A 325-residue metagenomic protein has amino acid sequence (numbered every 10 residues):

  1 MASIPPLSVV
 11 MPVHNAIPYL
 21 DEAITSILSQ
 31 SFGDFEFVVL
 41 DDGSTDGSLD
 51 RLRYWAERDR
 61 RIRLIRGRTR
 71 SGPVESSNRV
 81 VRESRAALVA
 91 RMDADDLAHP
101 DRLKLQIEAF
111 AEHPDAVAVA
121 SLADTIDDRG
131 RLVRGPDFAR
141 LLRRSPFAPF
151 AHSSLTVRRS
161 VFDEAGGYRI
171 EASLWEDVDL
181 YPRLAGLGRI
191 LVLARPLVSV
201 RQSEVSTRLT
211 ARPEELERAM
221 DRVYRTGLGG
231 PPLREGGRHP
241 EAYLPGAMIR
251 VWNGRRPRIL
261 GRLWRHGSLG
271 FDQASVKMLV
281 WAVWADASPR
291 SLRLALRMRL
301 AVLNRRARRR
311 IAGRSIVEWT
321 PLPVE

Functional and structural regions predicted by a protein language model:
V9, R82, H99, S121 (+1 more regions): Conserved nucleotide-sugar donor-binding catalytic segment
P18-D21, D46-Y54, L97, D101: Acidic helix N-cap motif at the loop->helix transition within catalytic regions of sugar-transfer enzymes
T25-D34: Short, acidic, metal-binding catalytic loop of nucleotide-sugar glycosyltransferases
D41-D50, T69, D93: A conserved acidic beta->alpha catalytic loop
R66-S84, L105: Glycine-rich, basic loop-to-helix element that forms the pyrophosphate-binding segment of sugar-nucleotide handling
V89: Short aromatic/hydrophobic "clamp" motif used to bind/position activated sugar donors
D101-V133: Conserved donor NDP-sugar-binding/catalytic core segment of glycosyltransferases
D179, G186, R201-E325: C-terminal subregions of glycosyltransferases and related glycan-biosynthesis enzymes
